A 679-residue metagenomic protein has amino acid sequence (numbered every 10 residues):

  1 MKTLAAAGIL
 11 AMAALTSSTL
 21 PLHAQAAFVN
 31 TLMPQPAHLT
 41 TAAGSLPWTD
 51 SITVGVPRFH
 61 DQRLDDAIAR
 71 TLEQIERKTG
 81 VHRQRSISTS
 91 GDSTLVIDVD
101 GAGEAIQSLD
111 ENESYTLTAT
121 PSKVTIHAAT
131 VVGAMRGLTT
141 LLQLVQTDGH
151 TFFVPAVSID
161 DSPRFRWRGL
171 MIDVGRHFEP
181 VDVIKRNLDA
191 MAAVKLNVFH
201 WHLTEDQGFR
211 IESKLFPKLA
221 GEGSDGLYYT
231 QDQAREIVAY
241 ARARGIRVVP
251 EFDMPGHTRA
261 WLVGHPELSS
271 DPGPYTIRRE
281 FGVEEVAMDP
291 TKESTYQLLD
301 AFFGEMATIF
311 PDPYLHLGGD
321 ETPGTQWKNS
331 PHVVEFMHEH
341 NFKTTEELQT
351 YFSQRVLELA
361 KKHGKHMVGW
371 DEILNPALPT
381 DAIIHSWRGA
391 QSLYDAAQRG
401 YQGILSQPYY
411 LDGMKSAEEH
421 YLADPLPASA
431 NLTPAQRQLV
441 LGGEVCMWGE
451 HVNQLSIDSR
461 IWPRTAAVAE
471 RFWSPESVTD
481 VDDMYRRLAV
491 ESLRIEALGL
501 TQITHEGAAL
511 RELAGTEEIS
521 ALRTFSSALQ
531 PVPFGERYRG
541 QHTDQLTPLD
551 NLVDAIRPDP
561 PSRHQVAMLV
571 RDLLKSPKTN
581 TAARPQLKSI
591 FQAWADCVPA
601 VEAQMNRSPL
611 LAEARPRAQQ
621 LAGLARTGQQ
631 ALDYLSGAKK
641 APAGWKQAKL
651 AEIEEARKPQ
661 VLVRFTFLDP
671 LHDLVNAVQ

Functional and structural regions predicted by a protein language model:
M1-L4: Positively charged n-region of N-terminal signal peptides that target proteins for export
A7-T19: Bacterial N-terminal signal peptides
L20-A24: Sec/Tat signal peptide C-region and signal peptidase I cleavage site
Q25-F165, F472-P475, T479-V481, A489-G499: Contiguous, structured surface segment used for ligand recognition
L32-Q35, T40-A42, P47-D50, T89-S90 (+4 more regions): Substrate-binding groove of N-acetylhexosamine-processing glycoside hydrolases
P57, W201-T204, V249-H257, T291 (+5 more regions): Generic beta-strand/beta-sheet core signal
Q62-L64, F178-P180, D206-R210, P255-W261 (+6 more regions): Flexible loop/turn segments at secondary-structure boundaries
Q74, I106-Y314, S330, R355 (+3 more regions): Feature activates predominantly on carbohydrate-active enzymes
